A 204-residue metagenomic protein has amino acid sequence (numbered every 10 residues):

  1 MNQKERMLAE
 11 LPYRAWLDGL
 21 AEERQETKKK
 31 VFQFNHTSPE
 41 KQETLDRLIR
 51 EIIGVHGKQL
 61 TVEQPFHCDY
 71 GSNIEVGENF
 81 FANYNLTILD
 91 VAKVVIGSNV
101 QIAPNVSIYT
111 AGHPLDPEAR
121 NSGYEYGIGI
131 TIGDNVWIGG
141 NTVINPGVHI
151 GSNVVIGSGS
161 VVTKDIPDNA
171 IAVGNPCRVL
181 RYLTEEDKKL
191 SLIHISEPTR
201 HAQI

Functional and structural regions predicted by a protein language model:
M1-A9: Charged, compositionally biased N-terminal leader segments and the immediate start of the first structured element
A15-G77: Extended, small-residue-rich solenoid/repeat segments and analogous flexible loops that form exposed scaffolds
P39, F66-V76, F81-I150, N175-C177 (+1 more regions): Flexible, glycine/small-residue-enriched loop-and-beta-strand segment within the central core of proteins
G151-V154, P167-N169: Conserved catalytic segment of ABC-fold P-loop ATPases
I156, G174: Conserved G/P- and acidic residue-centered "switch" motifs that form tight phosphate/ATP-binding loops in soluble
I193-I204: Single conserved hydrophobic/aromatic residue that forms the stacking wall/gate of nucleotide- or nucleobase-binding
